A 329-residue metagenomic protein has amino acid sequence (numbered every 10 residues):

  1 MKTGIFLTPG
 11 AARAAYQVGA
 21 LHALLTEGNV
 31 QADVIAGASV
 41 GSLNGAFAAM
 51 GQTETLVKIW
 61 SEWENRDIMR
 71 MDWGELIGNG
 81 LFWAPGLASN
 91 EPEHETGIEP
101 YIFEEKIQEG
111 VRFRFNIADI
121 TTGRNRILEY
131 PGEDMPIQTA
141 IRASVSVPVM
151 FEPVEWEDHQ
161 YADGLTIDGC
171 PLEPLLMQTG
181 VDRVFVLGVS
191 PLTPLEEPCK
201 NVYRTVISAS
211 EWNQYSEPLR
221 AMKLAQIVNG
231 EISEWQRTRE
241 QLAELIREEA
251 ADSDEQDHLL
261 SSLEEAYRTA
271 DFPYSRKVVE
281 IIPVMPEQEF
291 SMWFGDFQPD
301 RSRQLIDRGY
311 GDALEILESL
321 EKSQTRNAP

Functional and structural regions predicted by a protein language model:
M1-A38, A46-P329: Patatin-like phospholipase
